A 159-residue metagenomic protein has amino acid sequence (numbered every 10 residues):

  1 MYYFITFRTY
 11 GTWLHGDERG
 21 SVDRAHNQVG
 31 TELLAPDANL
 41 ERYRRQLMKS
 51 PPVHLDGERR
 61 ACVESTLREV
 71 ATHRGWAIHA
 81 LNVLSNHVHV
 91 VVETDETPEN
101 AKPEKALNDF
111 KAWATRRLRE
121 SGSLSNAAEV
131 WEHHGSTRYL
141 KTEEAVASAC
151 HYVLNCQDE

Functional and structural regions predicted by a protein language model:
M1-E159: Short catalytic/metal-binding and nucleic-acid-binding patches
